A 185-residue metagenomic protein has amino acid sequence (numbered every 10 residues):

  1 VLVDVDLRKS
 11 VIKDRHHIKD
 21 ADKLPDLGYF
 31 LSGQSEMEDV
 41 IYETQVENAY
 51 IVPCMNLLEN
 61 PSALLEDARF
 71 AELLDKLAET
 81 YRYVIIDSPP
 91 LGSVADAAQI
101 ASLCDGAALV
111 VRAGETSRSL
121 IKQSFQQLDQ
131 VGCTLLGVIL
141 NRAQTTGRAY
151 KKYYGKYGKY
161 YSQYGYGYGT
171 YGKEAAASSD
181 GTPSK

Functional and structural regions predicted by a protein language model:
V1-K185: P-loop NTP-binding module
